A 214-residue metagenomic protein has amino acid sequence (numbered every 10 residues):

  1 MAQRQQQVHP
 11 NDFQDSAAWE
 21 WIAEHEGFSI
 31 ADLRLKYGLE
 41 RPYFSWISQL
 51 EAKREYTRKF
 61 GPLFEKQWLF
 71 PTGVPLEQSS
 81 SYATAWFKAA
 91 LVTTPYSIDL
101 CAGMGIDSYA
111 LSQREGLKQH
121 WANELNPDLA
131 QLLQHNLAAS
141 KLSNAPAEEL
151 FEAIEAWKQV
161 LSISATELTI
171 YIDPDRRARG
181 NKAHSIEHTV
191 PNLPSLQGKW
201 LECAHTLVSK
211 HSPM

Functional and structural regions predicted by a protein language model:
M1-M214: SAM-dependent transferase fold signal centered on methyltransferase-like domains, encompassing both Class I
